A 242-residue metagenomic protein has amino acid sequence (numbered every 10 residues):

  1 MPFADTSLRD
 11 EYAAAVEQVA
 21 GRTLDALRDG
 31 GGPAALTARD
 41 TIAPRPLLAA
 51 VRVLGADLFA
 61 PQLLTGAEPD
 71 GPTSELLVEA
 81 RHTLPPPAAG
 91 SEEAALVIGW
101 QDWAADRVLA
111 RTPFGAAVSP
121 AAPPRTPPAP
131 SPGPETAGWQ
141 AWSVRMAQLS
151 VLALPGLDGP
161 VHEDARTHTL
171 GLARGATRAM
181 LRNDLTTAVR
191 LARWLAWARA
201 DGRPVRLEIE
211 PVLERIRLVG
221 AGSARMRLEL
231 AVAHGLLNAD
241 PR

Functional and structural regions predicted by a protein language model:
M1-R178, R182, T186-D201, V205-R242: Polar/charged low-complexity regulatory segments
